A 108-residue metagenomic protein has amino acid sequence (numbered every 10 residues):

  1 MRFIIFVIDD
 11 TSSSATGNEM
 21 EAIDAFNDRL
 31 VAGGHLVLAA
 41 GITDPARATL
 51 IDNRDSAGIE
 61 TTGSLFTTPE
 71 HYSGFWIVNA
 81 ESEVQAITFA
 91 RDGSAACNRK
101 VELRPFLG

Functional and structural regions predicted by a protein language model:
M1-G108: Conserved, structured core segments of small domains
